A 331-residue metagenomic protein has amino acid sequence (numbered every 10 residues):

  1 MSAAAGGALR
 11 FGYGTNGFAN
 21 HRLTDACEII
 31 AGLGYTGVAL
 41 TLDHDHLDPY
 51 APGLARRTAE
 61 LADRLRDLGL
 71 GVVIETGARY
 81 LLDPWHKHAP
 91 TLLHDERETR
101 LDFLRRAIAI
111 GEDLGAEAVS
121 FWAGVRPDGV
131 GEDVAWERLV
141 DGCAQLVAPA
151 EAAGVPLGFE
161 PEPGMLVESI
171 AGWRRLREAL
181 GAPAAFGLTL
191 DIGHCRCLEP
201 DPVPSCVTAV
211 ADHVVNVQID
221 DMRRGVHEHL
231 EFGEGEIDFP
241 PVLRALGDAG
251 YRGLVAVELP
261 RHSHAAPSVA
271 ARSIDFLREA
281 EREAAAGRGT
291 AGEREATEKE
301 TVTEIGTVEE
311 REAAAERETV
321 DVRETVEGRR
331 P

Functional and structural regions predicted by a protein language model:
M1-G12, A19-T36, A62, R66 (+8 more regions): Histidine-acidic metal/acid-base catalytic patches
A3, T24-D25, R66-L70, L81-G187: Active-site acidic/histidine proton-transfer and metal-coordination neighborhood in alpha/beta enzyme cores
G17-A19, L42-H44, A78-Y80, A123-P127 (+4 more regions): Active-site-proximal loop/turn and secondary-structure-junction residues that shape catalytic pockets, frequently
T41-A62, A123, P127: Glycine-rich, proline-tolerant flexible connector loops at the mouths of alpha/beta enzymes
D45-P49, L82-H86, P127-E132, R196-L198 (+1 more regions): A short acidic, helix-capping loop that chelates divalent metal ions and anchors anionic groups
A51-T58, L93-R97, G129-W136, L166 (+3 more regions): Flexible, glycine- and charge-enriched loops at secondary-structure boundaries
V72-E75: Conserved alpha-helical segments that form or flank metal/cofactor-binding pockets of metalloenzymes
T290-T297, T301-V302, T307-V326: Long, intrinsically disordered low-complexity tandem-repeat segments
